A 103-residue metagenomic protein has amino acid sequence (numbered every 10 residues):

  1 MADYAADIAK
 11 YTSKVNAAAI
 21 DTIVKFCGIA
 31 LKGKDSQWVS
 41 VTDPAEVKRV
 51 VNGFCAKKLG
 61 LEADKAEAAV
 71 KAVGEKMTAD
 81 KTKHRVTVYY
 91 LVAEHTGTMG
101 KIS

Functional and structural regions predicted by a protein language model:
M1-S36: Basic/polar, acidic-poor N-terminal "presequence/leader" segments that form or can form short amphipathic helices
A2-T12, E62-A79: Short amphipathic alpha-helical segments and their helix-coil junctions
V15, D35-T42, K58-E62, K76-H84: Short acidic, glycine/proline-enriched loop segments that cap or flank alpha-helices
A19, I23, E46, K65 (+2 more regions): Residue-level detector of well-ordered alpha-helical segments, enriched for hydrophobic/aromatic packing positions
I23-K58: Aromatic-anchored, charged helix-turn/loop surface patch used as a conserved interaction hotspot
A68-S103: Short, compact, well-ordered microdomains
